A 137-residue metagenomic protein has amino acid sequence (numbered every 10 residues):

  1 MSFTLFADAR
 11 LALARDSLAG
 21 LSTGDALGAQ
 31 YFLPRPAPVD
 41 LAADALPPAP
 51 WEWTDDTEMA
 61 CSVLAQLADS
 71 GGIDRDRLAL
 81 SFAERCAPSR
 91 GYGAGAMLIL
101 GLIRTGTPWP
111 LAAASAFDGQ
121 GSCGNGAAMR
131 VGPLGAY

Functional and structural regions predicted by a protein language model:
M1-Y137: Structured, active/binding-site neighborhoods that engage oxygen-rich ligands
